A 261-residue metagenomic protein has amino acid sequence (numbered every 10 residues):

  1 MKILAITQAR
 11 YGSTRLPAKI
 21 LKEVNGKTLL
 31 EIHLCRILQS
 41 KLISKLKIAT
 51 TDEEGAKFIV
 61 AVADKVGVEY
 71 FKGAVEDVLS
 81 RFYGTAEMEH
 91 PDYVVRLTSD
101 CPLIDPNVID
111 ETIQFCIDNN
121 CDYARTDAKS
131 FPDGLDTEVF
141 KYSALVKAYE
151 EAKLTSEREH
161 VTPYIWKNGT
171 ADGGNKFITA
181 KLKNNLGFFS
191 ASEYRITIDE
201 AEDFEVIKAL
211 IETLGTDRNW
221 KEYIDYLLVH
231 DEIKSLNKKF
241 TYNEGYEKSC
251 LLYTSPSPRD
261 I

Functional and structural regions predicted by a protein language model:
M1-L16: N-terminal nucleotide-binding beta1-loop-alpha1 segment
L4-T7, L30, L46-I48: Hydrophobic targeting segments
L29-K45: A short, N-terminal amphipathic alpha-helix
E53-F115: Short phosphate-binding loop-to-helix
N107-K129: Conserved donor-nucleotide/metal-binding helix-loop-beta segment in metal-dependent transferases, i.e., the alpha-helix
T126-T137, F189-S190: A recurrent flexible, glycine/aromatic-enriched loop bordering the glycosyltransferase active site that acts as
F140-L252: Active-site oxyanion/phosphate-handling segment shared across diverse enzymes
Y253-I261: Single conserved hydrophobic/aromatic residue that forms the stacking wall/gate of nucleotide- or nucleobase-binding
